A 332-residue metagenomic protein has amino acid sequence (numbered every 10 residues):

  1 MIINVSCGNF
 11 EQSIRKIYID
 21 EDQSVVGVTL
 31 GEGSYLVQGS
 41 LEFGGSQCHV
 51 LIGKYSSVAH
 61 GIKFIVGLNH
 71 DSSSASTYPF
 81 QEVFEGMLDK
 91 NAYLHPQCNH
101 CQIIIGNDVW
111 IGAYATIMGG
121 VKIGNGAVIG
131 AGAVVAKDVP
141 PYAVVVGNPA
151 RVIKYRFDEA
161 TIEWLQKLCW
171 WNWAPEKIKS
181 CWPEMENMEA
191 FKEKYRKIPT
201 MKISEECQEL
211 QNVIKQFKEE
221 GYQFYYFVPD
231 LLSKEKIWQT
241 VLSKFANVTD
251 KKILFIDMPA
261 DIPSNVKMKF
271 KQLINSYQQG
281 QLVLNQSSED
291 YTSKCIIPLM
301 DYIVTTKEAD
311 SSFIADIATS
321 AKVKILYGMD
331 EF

Functional and structural regions predicted by a protein language model:
S6, S13-G119: Flexible, glycine/small-residue-enriched loop-and-beta-strand segment within the central core of proteins
V26, V37-Q38, G112-G120, G126 (+4 more regions): Conserved beta-strand->loop/alpha-helix structural units within folded catalytic cores of enzymes with alpha/beta
H60, K218-S288: Conserved catalytic-core segment of nucleotide-activated headgroup transferases in glycan assembly
F80-I117, P149-F217: C-terminal segments of enzyme domains that contribute to small-molecule binding surfaces
V128-G130, V134, Q208, K215: A generic "structured core" feature
V139-R151, Y155-L168, K267-Q272, Y302-F332: Catalytic binding pocket for nucleotide-activated donors in carbohydrate/polymer assembly enzymes
E219, I297-P298: A short, aliphatic-rich alpha-helical micro-motif
G280-I296, E308-D310: Conserved active-site histidine-acidic residue motif and adjacent donor-binding/catalytic loop of glycosyltransferases
